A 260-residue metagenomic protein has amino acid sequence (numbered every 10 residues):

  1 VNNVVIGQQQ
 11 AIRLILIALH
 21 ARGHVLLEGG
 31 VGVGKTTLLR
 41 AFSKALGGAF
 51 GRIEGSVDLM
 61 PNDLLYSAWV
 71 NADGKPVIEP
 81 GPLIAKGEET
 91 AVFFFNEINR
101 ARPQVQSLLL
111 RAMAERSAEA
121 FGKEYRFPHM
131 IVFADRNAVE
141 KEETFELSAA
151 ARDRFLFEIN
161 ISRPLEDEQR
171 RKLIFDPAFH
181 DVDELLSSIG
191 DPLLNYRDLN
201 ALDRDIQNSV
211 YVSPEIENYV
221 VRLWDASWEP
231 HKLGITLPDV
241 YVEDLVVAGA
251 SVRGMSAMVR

Functional and structural regions predicted by a protein language model:
V1-A11, V210-Y211: Dynamic helix-loop-helix/coil hinge segments at AAA+ ATPase domain boundaries and subdomain interfaces
L14-I17, N71-F93: Conserved alpha-helical scaffold flanking the Walker A/P-loop in AAA+ ATPase domains
L16-V57, W69: Walker A/P-loop
G23-H24, A49, E89-F93, R116-A118 (+3 more regions): Loop/turn-to-beta-strand initiation segments
G29, N96-E97, L108: Walker B catalytic acidic pair
L59-K75: Conserved NTP-binding/hydrolysis module of P-loop NTPases
N71-G74, R100-V105, M113-S209: Canonical AAA+ ATPase core
V182-R260: Basic, amphipathic alpha-helical bundle interface domains used for macromolecular binding and assembly
